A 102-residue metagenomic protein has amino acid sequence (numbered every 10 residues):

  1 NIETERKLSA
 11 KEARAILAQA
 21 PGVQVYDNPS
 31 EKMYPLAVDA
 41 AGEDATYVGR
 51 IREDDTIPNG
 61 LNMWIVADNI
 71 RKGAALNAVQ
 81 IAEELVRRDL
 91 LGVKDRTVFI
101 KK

Functional and structural regions predicted by a protein language model:
N1-N62: C-terminal substrate-binding/catalytic lobe of Rossmann-fold NAD(P)-dependent oxidoreductases
G60-K102: Generic C-terminus detector
